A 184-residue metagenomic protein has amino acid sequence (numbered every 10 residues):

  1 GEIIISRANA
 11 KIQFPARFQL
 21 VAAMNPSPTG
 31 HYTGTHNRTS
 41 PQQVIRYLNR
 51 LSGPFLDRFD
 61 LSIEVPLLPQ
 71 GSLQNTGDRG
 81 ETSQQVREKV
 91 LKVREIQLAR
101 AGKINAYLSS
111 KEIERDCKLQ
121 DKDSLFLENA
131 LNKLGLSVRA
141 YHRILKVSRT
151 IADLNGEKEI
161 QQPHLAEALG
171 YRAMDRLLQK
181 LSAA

Functional and structural regions predicted by a protein language model:
G1-A183: Basic, amphipathic alpha-helical bundle interface domains used for macromolecular binding and assembly
